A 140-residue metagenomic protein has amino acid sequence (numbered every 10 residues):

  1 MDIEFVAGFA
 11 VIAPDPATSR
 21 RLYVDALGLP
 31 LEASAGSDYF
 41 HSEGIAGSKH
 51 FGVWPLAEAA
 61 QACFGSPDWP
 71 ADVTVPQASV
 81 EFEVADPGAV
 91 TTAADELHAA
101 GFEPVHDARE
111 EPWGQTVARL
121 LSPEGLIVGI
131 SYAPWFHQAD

Functional and structural regions predicted by a protein language model:
M1-R20, Q77-F82, A133-D140: N-terminal beta-strand motif that seeds the catalytic metal site of vicinal oxygen chelate
D2, S42, A94-D140: Vicinal oxygen chelate
E4, A46-S48, V73-Q77: Short connector loops at helix/strand junctions that flank enzyme active sites, especially segments positioning acidic
A10-A60: Core segments of cupin and vicinal oxygen chelate
F40-H41, H50, E81, V117-R119: Short hydrophobic/aromatic beta-strand element in the GNAT-like acyltransferase core that lines or flanks the acyl-donor
L56-A71: Short, flexible, mixed-charge acidic loops at enzyme active sites
T74-A94: Mid-chain, well-packed structural core segment of small domains
